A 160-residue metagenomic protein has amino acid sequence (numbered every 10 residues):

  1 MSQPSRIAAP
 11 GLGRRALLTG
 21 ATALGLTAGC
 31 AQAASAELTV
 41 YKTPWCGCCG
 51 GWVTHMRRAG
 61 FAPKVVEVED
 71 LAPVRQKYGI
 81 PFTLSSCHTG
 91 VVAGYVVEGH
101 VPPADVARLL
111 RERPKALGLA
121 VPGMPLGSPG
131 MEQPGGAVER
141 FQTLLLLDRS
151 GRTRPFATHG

Functional and structural regions predicted by a protein language model:
M1-L12, A16, G20-A28: N-terminal secretory signal peptides
C30-A33: Sec/Tat signal peptide C-region and signal peptidase I cleavage site
A36-G50: Local sequence-structure signature of Cys/Sec-based thiol-disulfide redox active-site neighborhoods
E37-L38, A62, G94-V96: Short active-site oxyanion
W52-H55: Typically the conserved alpha-helix immediately C-terminal to a functionally engaged Cys/Sec in thioredoxin-like
A59: Conserved dinucleotide-binding and phosphotransfer motif residues
P63-V74, L84, V92: Thiol-based oxidoreductase modules, predominantly thioredoxin-like and allied folds used for disulfide exchange
K77, T83-G160: Thiol/selenol-based redox catalytic cores and closely related redox-interacting motifs
